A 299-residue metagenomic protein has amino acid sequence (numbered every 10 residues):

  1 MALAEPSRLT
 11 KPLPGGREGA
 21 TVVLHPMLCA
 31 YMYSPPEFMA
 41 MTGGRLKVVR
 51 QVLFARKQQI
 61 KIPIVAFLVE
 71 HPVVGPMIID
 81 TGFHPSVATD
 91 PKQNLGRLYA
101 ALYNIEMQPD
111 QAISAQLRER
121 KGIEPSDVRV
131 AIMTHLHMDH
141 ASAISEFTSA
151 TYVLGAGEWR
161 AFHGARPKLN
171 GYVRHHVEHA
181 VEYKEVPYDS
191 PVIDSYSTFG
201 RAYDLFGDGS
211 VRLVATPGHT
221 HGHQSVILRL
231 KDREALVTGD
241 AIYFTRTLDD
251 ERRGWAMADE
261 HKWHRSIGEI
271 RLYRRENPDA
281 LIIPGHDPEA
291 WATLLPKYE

Functional and structural regions predicted by a protein language model:
M1-S114, R233-G239, E276: Metallo-beta-lactamase
L3-E5, K11-P12, Y103-D127, G155-A215 (+1 more regions): Metallo-beta-lactamase
V23-P26, P36-A40, Q59, V65-H71 (+1 more regions): Core dinuclear metal-dependent hydrolase active-site scaffold
C29-A30, T81-H84, L136, G157-E158 (+3 more regions): Active-site metal-binding loops of divalent metal-dependent hydrolases
I64, K92-L154: Active-site metal-binding motif and surrounding structural segment of the metallo-beta-lactamase
P85, D90-L95, A100-A115, H221-E299: Cap/insert and terminal regions of metallo-dependent hydrolase folds
T151-A156, V237-G239: Short hydrophobic/aromatic-enriched beta-strand-loop microsegments
